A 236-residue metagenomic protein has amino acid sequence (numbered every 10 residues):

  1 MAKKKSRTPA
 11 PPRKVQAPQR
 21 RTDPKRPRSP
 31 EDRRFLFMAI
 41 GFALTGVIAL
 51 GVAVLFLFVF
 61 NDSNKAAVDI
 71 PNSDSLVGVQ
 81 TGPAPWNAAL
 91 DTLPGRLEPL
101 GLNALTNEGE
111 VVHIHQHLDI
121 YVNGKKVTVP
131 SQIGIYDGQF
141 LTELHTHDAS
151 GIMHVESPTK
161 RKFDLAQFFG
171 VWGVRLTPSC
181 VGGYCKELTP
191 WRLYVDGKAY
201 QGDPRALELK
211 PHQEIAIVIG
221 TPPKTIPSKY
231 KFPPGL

Functional and structural regions predicted by a protein language model:
A2-K4, T8-D32, F37-L236: Ubiquitin-like/PB1-type beta-grasp interaction modules and other compact soluble beta-rich domains
